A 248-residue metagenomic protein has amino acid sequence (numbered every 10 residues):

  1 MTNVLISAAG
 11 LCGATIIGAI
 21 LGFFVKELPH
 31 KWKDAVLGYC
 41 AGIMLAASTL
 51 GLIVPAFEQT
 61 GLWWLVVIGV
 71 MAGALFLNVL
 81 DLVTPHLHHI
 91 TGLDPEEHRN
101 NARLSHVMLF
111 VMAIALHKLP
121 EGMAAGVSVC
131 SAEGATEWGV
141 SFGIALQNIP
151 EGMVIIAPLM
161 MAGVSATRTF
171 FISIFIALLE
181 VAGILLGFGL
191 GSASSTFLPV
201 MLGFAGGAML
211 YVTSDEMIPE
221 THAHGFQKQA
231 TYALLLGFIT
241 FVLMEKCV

Functional and structural regions predicted by a protein language model:
M1-V248: Intrinsically disordered, metal-sensing/regulatory segments
